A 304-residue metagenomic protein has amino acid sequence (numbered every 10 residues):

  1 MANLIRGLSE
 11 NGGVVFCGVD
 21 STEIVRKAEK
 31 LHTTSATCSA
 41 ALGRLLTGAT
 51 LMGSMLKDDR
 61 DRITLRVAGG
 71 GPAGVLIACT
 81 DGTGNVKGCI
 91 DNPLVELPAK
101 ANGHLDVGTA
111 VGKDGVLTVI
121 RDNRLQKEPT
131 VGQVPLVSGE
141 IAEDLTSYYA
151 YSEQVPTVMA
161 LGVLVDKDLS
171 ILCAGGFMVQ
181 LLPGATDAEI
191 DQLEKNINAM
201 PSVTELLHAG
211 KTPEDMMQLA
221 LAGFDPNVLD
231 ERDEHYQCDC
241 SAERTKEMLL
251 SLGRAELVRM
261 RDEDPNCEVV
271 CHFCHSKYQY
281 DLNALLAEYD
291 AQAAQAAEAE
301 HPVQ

Functional and structural regions predicted by a protein language model:
M1-D230, E298-Q304: Interaction interfaces in information-processing and related assembly proteins
N198-Q304: Cys/His-clustered metal-coordination modules, chiefly Zn-binding fingers
